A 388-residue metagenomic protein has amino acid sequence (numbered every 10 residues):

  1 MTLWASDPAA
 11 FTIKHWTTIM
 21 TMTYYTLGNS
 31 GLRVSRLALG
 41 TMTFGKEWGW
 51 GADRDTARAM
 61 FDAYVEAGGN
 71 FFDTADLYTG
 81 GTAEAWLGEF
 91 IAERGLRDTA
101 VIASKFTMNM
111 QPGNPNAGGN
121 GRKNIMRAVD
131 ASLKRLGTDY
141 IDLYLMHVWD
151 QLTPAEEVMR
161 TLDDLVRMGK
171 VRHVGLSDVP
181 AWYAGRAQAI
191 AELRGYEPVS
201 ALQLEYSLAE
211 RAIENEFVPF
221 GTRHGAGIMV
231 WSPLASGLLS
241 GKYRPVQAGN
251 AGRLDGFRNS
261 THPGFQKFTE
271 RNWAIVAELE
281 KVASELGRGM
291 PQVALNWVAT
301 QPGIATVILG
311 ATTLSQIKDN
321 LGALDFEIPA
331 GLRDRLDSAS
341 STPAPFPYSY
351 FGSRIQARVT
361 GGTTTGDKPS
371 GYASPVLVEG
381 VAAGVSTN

Functional and structural regions predicted by a protein language model:
S6-D7, F11-A100, R167, E379-N388: N-terminal binding-site loop/beta-alpha segment at the start of enzyme catalytic domains that lines or forms
T17, M22, Q247-K281, E285 (+2 more regions): Terminal-tail/helix-coil boundary detector
L27, L39, A57, F72 (+13 more regions): Conserved, mostly hydrophobic/aromatic
V34-A38, N70-F71, T99-A103, Y140-L143 (+4 more regions): Structural preference for beta-strand elements that scaffold enzyme active sites
W48, E66, Q111-A212, E216 (+1 more regions): Glycine/proline-rich, positively charged, aromatic-decorated active-site loop/lid region on the catalytic face
F61, E84, G88, V129-L133 (+7 more regions): Generic structural signal for well-ordered alpha-helices, preferentially at hydrophobic/aromatic core positions
F106-M108, P180, E205-E210, S232-S240 (+2 more regions): Glycine-rich beta-alpha junction loops
I213-L254, G289: Aromatic-lined glycan-binding groove of carbohydrate-active enzymes
